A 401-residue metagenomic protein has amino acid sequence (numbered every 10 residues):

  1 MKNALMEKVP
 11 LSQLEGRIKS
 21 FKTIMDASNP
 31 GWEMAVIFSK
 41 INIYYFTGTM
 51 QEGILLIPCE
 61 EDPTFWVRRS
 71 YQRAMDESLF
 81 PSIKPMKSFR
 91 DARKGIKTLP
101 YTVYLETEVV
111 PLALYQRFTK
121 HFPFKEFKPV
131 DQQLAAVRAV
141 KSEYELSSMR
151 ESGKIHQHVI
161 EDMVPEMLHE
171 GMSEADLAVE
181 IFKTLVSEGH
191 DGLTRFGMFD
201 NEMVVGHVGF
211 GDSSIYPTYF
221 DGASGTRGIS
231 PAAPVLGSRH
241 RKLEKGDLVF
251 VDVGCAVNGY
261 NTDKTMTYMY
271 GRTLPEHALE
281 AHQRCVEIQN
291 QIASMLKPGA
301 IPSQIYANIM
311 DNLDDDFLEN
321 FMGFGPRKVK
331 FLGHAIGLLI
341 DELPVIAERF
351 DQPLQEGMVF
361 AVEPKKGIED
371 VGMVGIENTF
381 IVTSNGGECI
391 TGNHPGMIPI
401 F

Functional and structural regions predicted by a protein language model:
M1-F401: Active-site neighborhoods and metal-handling regions in enzymes and metal-associated proteins
